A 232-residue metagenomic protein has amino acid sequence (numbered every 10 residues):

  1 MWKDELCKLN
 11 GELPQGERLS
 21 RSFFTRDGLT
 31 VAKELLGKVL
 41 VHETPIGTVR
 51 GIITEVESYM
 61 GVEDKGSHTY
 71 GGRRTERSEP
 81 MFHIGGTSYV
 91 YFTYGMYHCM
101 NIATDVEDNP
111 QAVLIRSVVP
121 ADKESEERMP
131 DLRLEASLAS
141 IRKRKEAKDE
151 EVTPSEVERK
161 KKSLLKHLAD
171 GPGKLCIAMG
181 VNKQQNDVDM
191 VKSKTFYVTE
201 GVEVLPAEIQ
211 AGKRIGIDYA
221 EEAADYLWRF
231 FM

Functional and structural regions predicted by a protein language model:
W2-M232: Conserved, well-structured core segments that form or line functional sites
